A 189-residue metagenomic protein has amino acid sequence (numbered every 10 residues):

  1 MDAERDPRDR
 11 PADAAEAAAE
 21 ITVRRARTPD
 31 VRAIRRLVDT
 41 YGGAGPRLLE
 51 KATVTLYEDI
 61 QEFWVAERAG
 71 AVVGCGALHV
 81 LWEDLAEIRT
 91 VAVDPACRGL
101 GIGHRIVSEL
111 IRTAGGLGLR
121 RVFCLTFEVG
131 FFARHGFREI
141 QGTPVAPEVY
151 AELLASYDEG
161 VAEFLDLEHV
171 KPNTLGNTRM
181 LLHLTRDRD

Functional and structural regions predicted by a protein language model:
D2-L48, V65-E67, G176-D189: Short amphipathic alpha-helix that is part of the acyltransferase structural core
D30, D84, F127-E128: A generic "binding-loop/recognition-motif" signal
A44-E50, E159-F164: Short Pro/Gly-enriched beta-strand edge/turn motifs at strand-loop
P46-F63, R68, G74-V93: A conserved beta-strand-loop-helix scaffold within acyl/acetyltransferase catalytic domains
A71, D94-R105, L117: Conserved glycine-rich acetyl-CoA-binding loop
G99-R112, C124: Conserved acetyl-CoA-binding loop-helix of GNAT-fold acetyltransferases
G116, R120, T126-S156: Conserved active-site alpha-helix within GNAT-family acetyltransferase domains
V145-D189: C-terminal "cap" of GNAT-fold acetyltransferases
